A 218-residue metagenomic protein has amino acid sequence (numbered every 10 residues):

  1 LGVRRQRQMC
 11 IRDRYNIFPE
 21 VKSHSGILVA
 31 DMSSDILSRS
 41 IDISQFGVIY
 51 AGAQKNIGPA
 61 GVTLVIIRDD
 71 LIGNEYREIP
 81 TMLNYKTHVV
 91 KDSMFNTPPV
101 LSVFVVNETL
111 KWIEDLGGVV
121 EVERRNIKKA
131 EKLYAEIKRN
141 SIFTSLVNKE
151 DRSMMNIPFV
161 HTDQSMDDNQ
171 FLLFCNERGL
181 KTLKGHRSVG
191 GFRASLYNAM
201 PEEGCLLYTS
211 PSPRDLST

Functional and structural regions predicted by a protein language model:
L1-R7, I11, P211-T218: Single conserved hydrophobic/aromatic residue that forms the stacking wall/gate of nucleotide- or nucleobase-binding
R5-Q8, R12-I36: Active-site phosphate-binding strand-loop segment of PLP-dependent enzymes
V29, I43-Q54: Conserved active-site segment immediately N-terminal to the catalytic lysine that forms the internal aldimine
A53-A135, N148: Active-site C-terminal subdomain of aminotransferase-like
I67, F159-D163, L196-N198: Short beta-strand-to-loop capping motifs
I142-L146, G179-G185: A short linear hydrophobic-aromatic micro-motif
F143-F174: Conserved PLP-binding catalytic core of the aspartate aminotransferase-like
E177, H186, G190-R214: PLP-dependent enzyme catalytic core of the Aspartate aminotransferase-like
